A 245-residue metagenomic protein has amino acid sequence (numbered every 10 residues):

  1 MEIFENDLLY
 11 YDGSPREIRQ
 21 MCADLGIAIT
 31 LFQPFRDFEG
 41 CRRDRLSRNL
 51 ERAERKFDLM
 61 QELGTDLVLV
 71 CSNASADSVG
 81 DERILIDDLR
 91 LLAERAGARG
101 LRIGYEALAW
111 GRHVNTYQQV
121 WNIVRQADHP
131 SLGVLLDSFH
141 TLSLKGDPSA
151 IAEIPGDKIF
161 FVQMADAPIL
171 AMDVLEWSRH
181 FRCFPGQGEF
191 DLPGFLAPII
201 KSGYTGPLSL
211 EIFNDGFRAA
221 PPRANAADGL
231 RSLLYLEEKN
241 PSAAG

Functional and structural regions predicted by a protein language model:
M1-I3, I29-P34, V68-V70, I103-Y105 (+3 more regions): Hydrophobic faces of well-ordered beta-strands that scaffold small-molecule active sites in alpha/beta enzyme cores
E2-S14, D37-L46, A74-G80, W110-N115 (+3 more regions): Acidic-and-aromatic substrate-binding clefts and catalytic sites of carbohydrate-active enzymes
E5, G26, F35, Y105 (+2 more regions): Generic secondary-structure boundary/loop-capping signal
Y10-L31, R52-G64, R90-A98, V124-D128 (+2 more regions): Acidic (Asp/Glu)-rich catalytic clusters
S14, R48-R52, I84, D88 (+2 more regions): Soluble or luminal CAZymes and related metallo-dependent hydrolases
A23, Y117-L136, L142-G245: Histidine-acidic metal/acid-base catalytic patches
D24, E39-V134: Active-site acidic/histidine proton-transfer and metal-coordination neighborhood in alpha/beta enzyme cores
T30-G40, A171, L175-E176: N-terminal small/glycine-rich loop or linker at the start of catalytic domains across soluble metabolic enzymes
